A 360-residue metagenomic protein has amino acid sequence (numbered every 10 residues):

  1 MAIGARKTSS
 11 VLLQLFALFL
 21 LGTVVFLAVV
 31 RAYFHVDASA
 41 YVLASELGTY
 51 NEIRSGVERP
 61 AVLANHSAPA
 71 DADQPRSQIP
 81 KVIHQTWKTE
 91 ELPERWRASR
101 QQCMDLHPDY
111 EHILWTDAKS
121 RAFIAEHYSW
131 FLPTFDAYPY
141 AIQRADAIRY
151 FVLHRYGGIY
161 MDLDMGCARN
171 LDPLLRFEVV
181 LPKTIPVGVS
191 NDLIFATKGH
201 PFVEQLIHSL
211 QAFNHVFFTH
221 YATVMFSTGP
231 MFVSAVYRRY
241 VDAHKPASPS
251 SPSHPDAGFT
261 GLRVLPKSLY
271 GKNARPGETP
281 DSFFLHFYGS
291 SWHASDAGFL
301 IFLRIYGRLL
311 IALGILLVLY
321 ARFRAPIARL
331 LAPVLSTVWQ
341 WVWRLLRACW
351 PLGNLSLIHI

Functional and structural regions predicted by a protein language model:
A2-A145, L163-L357: Glycosyltransferase-associated regions of secretory-pathway enzymes, highlighting luminal stem/catalytic domains
D146-G157: Small-residue hinge/turn detector
I159-M161: Short aromatic-hydrophobic micro-motifs that form the base-stacking/packing surface for donor nucleotide recognition
